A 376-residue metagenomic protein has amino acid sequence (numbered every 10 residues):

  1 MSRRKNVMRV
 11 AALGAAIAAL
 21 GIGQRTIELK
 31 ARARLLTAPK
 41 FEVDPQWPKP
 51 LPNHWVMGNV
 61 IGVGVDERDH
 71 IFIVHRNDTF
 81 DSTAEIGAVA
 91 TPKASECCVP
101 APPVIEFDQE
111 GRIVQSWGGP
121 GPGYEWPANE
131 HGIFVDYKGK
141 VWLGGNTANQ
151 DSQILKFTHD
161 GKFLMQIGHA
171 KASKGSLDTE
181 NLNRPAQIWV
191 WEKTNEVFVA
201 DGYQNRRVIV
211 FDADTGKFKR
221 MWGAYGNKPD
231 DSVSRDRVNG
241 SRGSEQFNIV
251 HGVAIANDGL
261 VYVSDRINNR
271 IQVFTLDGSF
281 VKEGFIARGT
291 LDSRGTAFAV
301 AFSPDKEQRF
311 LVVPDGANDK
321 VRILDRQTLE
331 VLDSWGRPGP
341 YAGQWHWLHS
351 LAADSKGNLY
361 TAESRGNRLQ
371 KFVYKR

Functional and structural regions predicted by a protein language model:
M1-R4: N-terminal secretory signal peptides that target proteins for export/translocation
R9-V10, G14-R376: Eukaryotic scaffold repeat domains enriched in small/polar residues
